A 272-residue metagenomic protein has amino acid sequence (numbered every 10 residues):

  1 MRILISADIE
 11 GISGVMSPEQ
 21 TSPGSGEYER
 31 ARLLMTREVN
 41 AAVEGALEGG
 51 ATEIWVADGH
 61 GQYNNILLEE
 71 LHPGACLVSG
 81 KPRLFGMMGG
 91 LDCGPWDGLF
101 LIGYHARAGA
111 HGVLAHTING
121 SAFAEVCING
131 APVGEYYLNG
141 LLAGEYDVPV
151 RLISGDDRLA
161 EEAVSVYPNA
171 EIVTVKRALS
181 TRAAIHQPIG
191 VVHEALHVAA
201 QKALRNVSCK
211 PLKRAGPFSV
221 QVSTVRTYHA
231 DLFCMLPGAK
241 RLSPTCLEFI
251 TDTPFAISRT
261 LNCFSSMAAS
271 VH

Functional and structural regions predicted by a protein language model:
M1-L4: Extreme N-terminal starter segment of soluble prokaryotic enzymes
S6-A7, A57-D58, L99-G103, I153-S154 (+1 more regions): Short beta-strand segments
E19-E44: Short catalytic helix/loop segments, enriched in acidic residues and glycine and frequently bearing histidine
V39-C93: Glycine-rich nucleotide/cofactor/substrate-binding loop typically near the N-terminus or early in the first domain
V78-A122: N-terminal glycine-rich phosphate/adenylate-binding segment common to multiple enzyme folds
R83-L84, G120-Y146, S154-R158: Active-site glycine-rich loop that binds ribose-phosphate moieties when present
L142-L204: Active-site rim beta-loop-alpha module in soluble metabolic enzymes
V192-H272: C-terminal accessory domains and tails appended to enzymatic cores
